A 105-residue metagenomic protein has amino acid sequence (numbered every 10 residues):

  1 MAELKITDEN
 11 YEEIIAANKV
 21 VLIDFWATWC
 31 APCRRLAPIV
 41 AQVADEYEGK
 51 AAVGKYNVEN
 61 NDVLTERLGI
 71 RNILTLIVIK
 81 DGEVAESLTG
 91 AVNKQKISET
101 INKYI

Functional and structural regions predicted by a protein language model:
A2, W26, A52-G54: Conserved Rossmann-like nucleotide-binding pocket used by diverse enzymes that bind dinucleotide cofactors
E3-V20, D62: A short beta-strand-turn-helix
N18-V20, A37-Y56: Conserved helix-turn-beta segment immediately C-terminal to the redox Cys motif in thioredoxin-like folds
K19, W26-W29, N72: Short pre-active-site segment immediately N-terminal to redox-active cysteine/selenocysteine motifs in thiol-based
F25-I39: Conserved redox-active cysteine motifs that mediate thiol-disulfide chemistry, especially di-cysteine Cys-X(1-2)-Cys
E59: Adenine-nucleotide cofactor-binding loop residues
D62, L68-I77: Structural micro-motif
K80-I105: Non-catalytic, surface beta->alpha helical segment in thiol-disulfide oxidoreductase systems
